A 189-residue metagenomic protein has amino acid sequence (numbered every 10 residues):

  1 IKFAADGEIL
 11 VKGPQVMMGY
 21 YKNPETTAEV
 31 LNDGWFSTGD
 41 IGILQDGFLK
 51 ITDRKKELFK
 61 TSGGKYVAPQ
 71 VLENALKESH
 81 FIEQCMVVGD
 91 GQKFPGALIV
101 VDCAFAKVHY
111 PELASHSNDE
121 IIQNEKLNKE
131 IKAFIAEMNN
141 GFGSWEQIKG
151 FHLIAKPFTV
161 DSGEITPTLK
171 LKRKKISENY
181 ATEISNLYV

Functional and structural regions predicted by a protein language model:
I1-D6, P14, L31, K93-F94 (+2 more regions): Conserved adenylate-forming
K2-T61, E78: Conserved ATP-binding/catalytic segment of the ANL
V16, V30-L31, F48-K77, A106-E125 (+3 more regions): Adenylate-forming
N23, V30, I41, A75 (+3 more regions): Generic, well-ordered alpha-helical scaffold segments in large soluble proteins
I41, S79-F105: C-terminal boundary motif of the adenylate-forming
R54, D90-F94, E146-I148: Short Gly/Ser/Thr- and Asp/Glu-enriched loop/turn motifs at secondary-structure junctions
K60, L98-V100, I154: Short hydrophobic/aromatic beta-strand micro-patches that form the beta-sheet surface supporting nucleotide- or nucleic
Q84-M86, K132-V189: Conserved C-terminal "lid"/linker of ANL adenylate-forming enzymes
